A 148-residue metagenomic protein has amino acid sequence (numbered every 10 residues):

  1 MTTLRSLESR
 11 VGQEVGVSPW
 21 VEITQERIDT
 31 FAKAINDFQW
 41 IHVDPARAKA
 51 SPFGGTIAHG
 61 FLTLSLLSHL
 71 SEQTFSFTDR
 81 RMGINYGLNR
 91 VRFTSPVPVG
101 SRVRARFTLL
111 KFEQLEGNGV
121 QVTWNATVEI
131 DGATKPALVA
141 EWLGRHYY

Functional and structural regions predicted by a protein language model:
M1-N85: Hot-dog-fold acyl-thioester-processing enzymes
M1-R10, P96-Y148: HotDog/MaoC-like acyl-thioester-processing domains
Y86-G87, W124: Short, conserved loop-to-beta-strand elements that form functional interface hotspots
L88-F93: Short alpha-helix capping/helix-loop boundary micro-motifs
